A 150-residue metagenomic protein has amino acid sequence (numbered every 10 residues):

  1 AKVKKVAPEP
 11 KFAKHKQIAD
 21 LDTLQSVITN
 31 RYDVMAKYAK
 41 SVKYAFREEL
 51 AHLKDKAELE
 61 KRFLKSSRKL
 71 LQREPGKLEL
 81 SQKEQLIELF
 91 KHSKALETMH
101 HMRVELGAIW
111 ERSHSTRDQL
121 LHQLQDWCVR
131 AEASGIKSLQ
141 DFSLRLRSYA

Functional and structural regions predicted by a protein language model:
A1-A150: Catalytic center-proximal scaffold of phosphoryl-transfer enzymes
